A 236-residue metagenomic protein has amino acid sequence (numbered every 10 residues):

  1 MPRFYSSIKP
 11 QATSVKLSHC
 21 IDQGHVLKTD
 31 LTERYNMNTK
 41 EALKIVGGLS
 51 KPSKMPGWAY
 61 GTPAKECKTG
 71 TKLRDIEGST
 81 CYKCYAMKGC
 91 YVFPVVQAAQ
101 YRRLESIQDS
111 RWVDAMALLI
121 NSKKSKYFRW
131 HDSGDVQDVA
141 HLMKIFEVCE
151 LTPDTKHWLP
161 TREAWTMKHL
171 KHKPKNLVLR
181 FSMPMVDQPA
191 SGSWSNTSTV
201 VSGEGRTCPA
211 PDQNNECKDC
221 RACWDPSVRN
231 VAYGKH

Functional and structural regions predicted by a protein language model:
M1-P10, S14-H236: Class I S-adenosyl-L-methionine
